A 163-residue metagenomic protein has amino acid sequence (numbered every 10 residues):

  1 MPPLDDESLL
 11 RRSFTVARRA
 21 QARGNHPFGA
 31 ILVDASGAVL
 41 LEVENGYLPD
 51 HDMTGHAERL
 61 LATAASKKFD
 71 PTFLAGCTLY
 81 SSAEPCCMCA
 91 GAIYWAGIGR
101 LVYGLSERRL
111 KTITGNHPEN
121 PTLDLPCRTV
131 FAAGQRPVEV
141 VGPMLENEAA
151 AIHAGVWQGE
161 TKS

Functional and structural regions predicted by a protein language model:
M1-A20, Y94-S163: Zinc-dependent deaminase
S13, A17-A20, A30, L41 (+2 more regions): Small-residue (primarily alanine) positions within well-ordered alpha-helices, especially packing/interaction faces
F28-G37: Short beta-strand scaffold segments in enzyme catalytic cores
L40-Y47: Short beta->alpha transition motifs characteristic of CBS
Y47, S81, L105: Residues that line or immediately flank small-molecule/substrate-binding pockets and catalytic motifs
P49-R59, A64: A short, polar/charged loop-to-alpha-helix boundary motif
P71-A83: Immediate flanking context of iron-sulfur cluster ligation sites
S81-R100: Local cysteine-cluster metal-coordination motifs and their immediate loop/turn environment, predominantly Fe-S cluster
